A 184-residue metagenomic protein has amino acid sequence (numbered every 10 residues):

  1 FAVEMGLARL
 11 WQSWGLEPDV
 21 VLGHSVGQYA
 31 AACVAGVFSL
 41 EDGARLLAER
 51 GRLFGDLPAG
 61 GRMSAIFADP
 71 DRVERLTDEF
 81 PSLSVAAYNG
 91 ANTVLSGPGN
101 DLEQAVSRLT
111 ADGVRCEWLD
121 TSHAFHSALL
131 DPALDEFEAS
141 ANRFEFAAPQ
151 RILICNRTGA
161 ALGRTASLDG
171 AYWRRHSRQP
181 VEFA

Functional and structural regions predicted by a protein language model:
F1-A184: Acyltransferase
